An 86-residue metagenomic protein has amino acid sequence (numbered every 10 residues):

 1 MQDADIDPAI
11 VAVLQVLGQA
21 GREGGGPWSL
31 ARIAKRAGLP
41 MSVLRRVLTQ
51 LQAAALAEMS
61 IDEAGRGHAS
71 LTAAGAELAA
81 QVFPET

Functional and structural regions predicted by a protein language model:
M1-V16: Short alpha-helical segments that sit at the start of domains
Q15-R22, F83: Short, locally clustered residues in the helix-turn-helix/winged-helix DNA-binding domain
E23-K35: Short acidic, hydrophobic short linear motifs in intrinsically disordered regions
G38-A53: Short amphipathic alpha-helical interaction segments
Q52-E63: A short, conserved structural fragment
A64-T72: Minor-groove-contacting beta-hairpin "wing" of winged helix-turn-helix DNA-binding domains
A74-T86: Short, amphipathic alpha-helical interaction segments positioned at domain boundaries
